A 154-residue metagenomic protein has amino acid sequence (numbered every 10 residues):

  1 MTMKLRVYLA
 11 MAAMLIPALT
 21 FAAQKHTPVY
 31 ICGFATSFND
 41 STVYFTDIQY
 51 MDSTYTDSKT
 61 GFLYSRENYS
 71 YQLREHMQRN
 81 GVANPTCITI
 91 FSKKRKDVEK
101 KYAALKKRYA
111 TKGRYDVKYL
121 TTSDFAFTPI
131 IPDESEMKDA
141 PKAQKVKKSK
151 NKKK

Functional and structural regions predicted by a protein language model:
M1-H26: Bacterial Sec-dependent N-terminal signal peptides
Y8, Y69, V98-K101: Alpha-helical structural motif
A22-S70: N-terminal secretory signal peptides
S65-L73, D124-F127: Low-complexity, flexible helical/coil segments
S70-A83: Low-complexity, intrinsically disordered regions in eukaryotic regulatory proteins and secreted peptide precursors
V82-K145: Surface-exposed, polar helix/loop patches in the mature regions of secreted/periplasmic/lumenal proteins that form
V146-K154: Long, low-complexity, intrinsically disordered segments
